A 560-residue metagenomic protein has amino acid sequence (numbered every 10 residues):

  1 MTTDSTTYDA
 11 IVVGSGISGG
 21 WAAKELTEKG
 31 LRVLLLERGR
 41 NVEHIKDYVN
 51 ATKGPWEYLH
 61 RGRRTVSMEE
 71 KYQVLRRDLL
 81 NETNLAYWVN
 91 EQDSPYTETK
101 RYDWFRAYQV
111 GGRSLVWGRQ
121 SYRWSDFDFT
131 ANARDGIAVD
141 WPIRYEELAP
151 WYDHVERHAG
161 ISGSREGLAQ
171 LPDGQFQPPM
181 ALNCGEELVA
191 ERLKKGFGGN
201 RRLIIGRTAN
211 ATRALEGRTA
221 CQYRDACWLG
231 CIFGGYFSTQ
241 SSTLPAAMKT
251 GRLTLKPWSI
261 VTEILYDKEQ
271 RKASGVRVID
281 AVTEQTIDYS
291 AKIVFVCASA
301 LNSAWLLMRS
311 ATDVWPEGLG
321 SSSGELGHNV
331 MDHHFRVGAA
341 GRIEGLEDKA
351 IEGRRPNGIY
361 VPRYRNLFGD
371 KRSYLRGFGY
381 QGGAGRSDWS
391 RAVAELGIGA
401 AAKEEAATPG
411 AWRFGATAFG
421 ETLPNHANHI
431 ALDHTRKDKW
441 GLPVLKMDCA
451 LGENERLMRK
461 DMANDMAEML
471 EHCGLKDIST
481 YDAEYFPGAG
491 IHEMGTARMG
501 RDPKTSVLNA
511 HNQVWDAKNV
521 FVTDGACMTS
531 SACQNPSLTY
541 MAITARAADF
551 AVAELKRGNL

Functional and structural regions predicted by a protein language model:
T2-N132, I137, P142, E146 (+4 more regions): N-terminal glycine-rich phosphate/pyrophosphate-binding loop and immediately adjacent elements
G20, G234, T239, R355 (+1 more regions): Aromatic-residue-lined binding/catalytic grooves and analogous aromatic/hydrophobic interfacial grooves in multimeric
E28, R32, E37-E57, T250 (+6 more regions): Glycine-rich loop(s) and the adjacent beta-strand/alpha-helix scaffold that form part
H44-D47, S162-G174, K476-Y485, R557-L560: Short, glycine/acidic-rich hinge or "gate" loops at secondary-structure transitions that mediate conformational
L59-V66, E70-D103, Y108-Q109, G118-R123 (+3 more regions): Conserved redox-cofactor binding core of oxidoreductases
L85-R106, V110-R113, W117-G118, R123 (+6 more regions): FAD cofactor-binding and catalytic pocket of flavoenzymes
I204-A211, A220-C227, T262-L265, A411-T422 (+3 more regions): A glycine-rich dinucleotide-binding beta-alpha-beta segment and adjacent secondary-structure elements that constitute
S530-A548: A conserved FAD-binding loop/helix module that cradles the flavin
